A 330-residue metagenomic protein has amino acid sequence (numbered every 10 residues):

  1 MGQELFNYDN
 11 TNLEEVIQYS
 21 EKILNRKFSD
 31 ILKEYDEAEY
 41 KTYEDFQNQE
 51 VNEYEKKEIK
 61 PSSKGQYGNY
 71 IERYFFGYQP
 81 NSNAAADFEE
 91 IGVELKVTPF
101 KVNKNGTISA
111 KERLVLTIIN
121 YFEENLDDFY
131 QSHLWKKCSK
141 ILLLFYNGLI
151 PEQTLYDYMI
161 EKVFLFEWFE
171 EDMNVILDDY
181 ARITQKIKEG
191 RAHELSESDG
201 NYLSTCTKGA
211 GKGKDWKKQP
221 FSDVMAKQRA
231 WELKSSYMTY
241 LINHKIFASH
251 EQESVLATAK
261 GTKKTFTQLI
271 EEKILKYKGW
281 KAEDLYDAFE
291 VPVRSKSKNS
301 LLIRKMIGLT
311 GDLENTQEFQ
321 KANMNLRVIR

Functional and structural regions predicted by a protein language model:
M1-R330: Nucleic-acid endonuclease domains
